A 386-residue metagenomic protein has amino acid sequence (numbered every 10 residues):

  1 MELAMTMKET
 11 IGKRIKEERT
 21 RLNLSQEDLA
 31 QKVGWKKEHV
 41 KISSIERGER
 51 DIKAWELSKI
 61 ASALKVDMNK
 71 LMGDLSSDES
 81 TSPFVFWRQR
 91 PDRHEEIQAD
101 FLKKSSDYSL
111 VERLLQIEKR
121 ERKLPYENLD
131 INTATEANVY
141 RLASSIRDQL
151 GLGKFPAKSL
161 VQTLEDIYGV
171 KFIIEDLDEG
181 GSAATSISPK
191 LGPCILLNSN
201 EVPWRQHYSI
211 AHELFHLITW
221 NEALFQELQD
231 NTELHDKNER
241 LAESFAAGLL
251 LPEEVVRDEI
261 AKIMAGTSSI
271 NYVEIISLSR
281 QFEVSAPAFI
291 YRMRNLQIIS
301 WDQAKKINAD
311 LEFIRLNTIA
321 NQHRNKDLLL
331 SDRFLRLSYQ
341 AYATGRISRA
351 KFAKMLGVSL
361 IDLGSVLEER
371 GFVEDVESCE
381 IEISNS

Functional and structural regions predicted by a protein language model:
E2-S386: Active-site hotspot residues in diverse enzymes, especially metal/ion-binding acidic/histidine motifs
